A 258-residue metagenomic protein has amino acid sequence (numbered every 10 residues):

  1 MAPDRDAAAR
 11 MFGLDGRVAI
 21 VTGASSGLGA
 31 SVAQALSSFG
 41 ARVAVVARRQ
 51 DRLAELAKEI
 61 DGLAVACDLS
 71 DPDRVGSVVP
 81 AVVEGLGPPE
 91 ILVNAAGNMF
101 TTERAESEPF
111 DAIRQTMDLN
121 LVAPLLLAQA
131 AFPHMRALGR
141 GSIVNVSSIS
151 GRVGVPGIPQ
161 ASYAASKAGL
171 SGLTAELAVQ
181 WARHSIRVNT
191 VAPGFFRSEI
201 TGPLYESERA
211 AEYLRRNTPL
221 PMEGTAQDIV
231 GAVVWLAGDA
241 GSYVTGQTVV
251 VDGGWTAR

Functional and structural regions predicted by a protein language model:
A2-M11, M99-T102, V234, T245-R258: Short C-terminal tail/terminal secondary-structure segment of NAD(P)H-dependent dehydrogenase/reductase domains
V18, S25-S26: Conserved glycine-rich cofactor-binding loop
E103-A105, P109-M117, I143, L214: Substrate-binding pocket helix/loop in short-chain dehydrogenase/reductase
A128, S166, T174: Active-site helix of classical SDR
P133, V179-R183, S242: Alpha-helical segment proximal to the catalytic Tyr-Lys
R140, A182, R187, V244-G246: Short, small/polar-rich loop/turn modules that mediate ligand/substrate recognition or access, typified
S148: Residue(s) in the substrate-gating loop at a strand-loop-helix junction that position the organic substrate next
